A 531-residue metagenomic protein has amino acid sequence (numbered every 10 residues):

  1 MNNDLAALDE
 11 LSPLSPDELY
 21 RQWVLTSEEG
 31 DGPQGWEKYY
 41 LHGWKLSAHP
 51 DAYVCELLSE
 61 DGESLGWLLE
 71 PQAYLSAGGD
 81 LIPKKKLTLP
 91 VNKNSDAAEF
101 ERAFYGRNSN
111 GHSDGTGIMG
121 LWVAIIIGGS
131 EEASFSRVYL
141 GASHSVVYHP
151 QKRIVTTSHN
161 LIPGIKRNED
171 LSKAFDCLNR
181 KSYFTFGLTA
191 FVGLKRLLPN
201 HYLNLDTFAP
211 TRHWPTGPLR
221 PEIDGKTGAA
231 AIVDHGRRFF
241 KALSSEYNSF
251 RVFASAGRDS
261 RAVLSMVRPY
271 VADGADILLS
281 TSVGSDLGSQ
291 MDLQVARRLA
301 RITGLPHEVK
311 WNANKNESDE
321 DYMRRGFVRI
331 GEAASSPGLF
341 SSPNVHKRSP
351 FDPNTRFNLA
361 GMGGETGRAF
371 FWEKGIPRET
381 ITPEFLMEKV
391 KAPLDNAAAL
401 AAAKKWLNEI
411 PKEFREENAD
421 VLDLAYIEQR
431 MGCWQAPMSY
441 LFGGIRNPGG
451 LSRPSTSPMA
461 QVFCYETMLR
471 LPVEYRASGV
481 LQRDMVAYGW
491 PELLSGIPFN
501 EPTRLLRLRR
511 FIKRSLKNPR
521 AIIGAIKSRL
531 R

Functional and structural regions predicted by a protein language model:
M1-R251, R258-K310: Cysteine-centered catalytic environments shared across enzyme families
M1-S15, G32, T207, P218-L424 (+3 more regions): ATP-dependent adenylate-handling active sites, centered on carboxylate activation for C-N bond formation
S113-D114, E169-K173, A419-M431, A477: Structural motif
D234-R238, M438-F442, R529-R531: Short, motif-level signal for alpha-helix interfacial/capping segments enriched in acidic residues and aromatics/proline
R430-G444: Core structural elements
A525-K527: Short, functional C-terminal segments
